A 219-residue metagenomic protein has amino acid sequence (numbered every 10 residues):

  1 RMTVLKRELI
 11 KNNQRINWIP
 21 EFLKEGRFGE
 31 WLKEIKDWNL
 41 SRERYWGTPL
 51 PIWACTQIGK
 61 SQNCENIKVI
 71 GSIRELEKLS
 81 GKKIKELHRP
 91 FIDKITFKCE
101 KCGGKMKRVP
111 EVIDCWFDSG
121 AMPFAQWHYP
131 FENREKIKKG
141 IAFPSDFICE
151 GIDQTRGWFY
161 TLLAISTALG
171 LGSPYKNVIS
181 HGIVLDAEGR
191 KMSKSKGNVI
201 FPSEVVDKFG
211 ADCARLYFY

Functional and structural regions predicted by a protein language model:
R1-E65, K82-F91, R190, G197-Y219: Residue patterns forming the tRNA-binding/recognition surfaces of aminoacyl-tRNA synthetases and related DALR
I35, W116, G120, L162-L163 (+2 more regions): Short alpha-helical scaffolding segments that buttress acidic/His motifs in well-ordered protein cores
R44, L50-I52, I67, K105 (+5 more regions): Beta-sheet entry/capping signal
C55-I58, T96-C102: Short cysteine-rich clusters marking metal-coordination/redox-active sites
Q57-N66, G71, E75-K78, K138: Short, basic, low-complexity termini and linkers enriched in Ser/Thr/Gly/Pro that act as targeting/leader peptides
G104-E111, K136-K139, F143-E150, V184-D212: Conserved phosphate-binding loops in nucleotide/dinucleotide-binding enzymes
R108-F143, K176: Active-site-adjacent "gating/activation" loops or surface patches in catalytic cores
T155-L171: Metal-dependent nuclease catalytic cores in nucleic-acid-processing enzymes, especially RNase H-like/related
